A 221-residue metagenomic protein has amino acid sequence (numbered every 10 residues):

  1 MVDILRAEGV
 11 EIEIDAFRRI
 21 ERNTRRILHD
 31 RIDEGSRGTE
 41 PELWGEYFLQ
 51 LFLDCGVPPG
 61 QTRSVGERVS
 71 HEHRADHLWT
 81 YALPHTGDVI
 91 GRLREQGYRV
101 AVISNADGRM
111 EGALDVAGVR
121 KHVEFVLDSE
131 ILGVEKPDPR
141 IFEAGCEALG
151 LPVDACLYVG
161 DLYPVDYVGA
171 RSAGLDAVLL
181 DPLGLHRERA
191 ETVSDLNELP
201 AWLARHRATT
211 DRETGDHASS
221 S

Functional and structural regions predicted by a protein language model:
M1-P84, D88, E95-Q96: N-terminal helical cap/lid subdomain that shapes the substrate entry/recognition surface in HAD-like hydrolases
E11, D15, P58-G66, G87 (+1 more regions): Asp-based, Mg2+/Mn2+-dependent phosphohydrolase catalytic module
